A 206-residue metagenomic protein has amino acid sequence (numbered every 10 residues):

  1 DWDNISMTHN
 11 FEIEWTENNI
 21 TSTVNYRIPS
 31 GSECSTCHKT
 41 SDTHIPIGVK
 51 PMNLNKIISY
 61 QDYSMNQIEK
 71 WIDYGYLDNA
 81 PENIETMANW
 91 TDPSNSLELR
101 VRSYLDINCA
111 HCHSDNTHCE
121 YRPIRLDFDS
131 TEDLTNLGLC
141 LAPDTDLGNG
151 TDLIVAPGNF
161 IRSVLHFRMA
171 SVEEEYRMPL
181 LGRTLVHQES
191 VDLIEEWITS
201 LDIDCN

Functional and structural regions predicted by a protein language model:
D1-N206: Sequence context surrounding c-type heme c attachment/ligation sites in exported
